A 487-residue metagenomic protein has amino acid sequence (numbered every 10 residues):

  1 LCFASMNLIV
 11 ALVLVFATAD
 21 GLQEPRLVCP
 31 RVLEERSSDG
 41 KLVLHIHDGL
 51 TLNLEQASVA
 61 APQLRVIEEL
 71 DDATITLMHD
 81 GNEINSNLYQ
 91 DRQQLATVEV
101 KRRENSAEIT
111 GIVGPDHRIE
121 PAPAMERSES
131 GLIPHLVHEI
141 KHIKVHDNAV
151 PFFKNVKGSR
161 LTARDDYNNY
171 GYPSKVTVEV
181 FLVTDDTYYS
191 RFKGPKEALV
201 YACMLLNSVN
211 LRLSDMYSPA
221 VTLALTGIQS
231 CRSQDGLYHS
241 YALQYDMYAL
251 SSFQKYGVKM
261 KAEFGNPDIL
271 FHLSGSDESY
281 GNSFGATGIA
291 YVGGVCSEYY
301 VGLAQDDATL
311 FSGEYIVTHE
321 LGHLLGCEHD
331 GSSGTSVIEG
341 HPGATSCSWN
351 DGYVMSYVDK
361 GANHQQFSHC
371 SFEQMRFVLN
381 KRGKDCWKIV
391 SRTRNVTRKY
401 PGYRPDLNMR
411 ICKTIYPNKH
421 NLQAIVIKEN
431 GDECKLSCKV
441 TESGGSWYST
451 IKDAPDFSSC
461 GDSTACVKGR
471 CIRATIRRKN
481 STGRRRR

Functional and structural regions predicted by a protein language model:
C2-E126, L243-K261, P267, V390 (+2 more regions): N-terminal prosegments of processed precursors
N7-V10, F16, K101-M125, L199-P219 (+2 more regions): Classical protein tyrosine phosphatase
T18-T51, E55-V59, I133-C296, A308-S312 (+5 more regions): Fold-level signature of zinc-dependent metallopeptidase catalytic domains
V66-I67, R102, A122-M125, F192-K196 (+3 more regions): Short coil/turn segments at secondary-structure boundaries
Y89, V209, F271, G322 (+1 more regions): Divalent metal-coordination and catalytic microenvironments
M204, N266-I269, D306-V317, L321-L324 (+2 more regions): Extracellular regions of mammalian proteins, primarily the fibronectin type-III
T226-Y248, G294-F377: The catalytic-center signature of Zn2+-dependent metalloproteases
S333-S346, N350-R487: Cysteine-rich modules of extracellular adhesion/ECM and protease-associated proteins
